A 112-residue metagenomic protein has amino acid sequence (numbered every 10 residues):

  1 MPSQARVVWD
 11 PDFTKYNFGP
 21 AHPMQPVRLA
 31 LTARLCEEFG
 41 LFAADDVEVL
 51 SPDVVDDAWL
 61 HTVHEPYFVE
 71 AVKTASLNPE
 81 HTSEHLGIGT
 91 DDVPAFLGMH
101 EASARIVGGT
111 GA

Functional and structural regions predicted by a protein language model:
M1-A112: HDAC/HDAC-like amidohydrolase catalytic core signature
